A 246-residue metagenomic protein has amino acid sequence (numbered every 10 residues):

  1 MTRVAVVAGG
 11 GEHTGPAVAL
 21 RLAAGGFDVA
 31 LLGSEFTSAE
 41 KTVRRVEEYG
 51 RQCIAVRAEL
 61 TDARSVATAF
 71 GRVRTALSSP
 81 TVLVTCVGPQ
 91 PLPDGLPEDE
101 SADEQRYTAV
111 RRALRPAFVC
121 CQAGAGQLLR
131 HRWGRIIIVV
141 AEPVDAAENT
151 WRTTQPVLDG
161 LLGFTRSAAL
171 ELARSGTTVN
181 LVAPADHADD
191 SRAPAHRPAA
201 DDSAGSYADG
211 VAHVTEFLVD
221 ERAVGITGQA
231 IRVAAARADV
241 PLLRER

Functional and structural regions predicted by a protein language model:
M1-A30: Canonical Rossmann dinucleotide-binding motif of NAD(H)/NADP(H)-dependent dehydrogenases/reductases, specifically
T2-R3, R51-Q52, S78-V82, R106 (+3 more regions): Active-site loop of short-chain dehydrogenase/reductase
F27-K41: Conserved glycine-rich Rossmann-like NAD(P)H-binding loop of the short-chain dehydrogenase/reductase
E48-R64: Rossmann-fold cofactor-recognition segment
Y49-I54, G71-V87, P91-D94, A102-Q105 (+2 more regions): A glycine-rich helix->loop->beta "capping" turn within Rossmann-like NAD(P)(H)-dependent oxidoreductase domains
P89, E100-T108, L129-R130, G134-R174 (+1 more regions): Catalytic loop of short-chain dehydrogenase/reductase
T108-H131, A169-L170, D220: Amphipathic alpha-helical dimer-interface segment in Rossmann-like NAD(P)H-dependent oxidoreductases
R115, V119, R174-S175, L181-D189 (+1 more regions): C-terminal helical subdomain
